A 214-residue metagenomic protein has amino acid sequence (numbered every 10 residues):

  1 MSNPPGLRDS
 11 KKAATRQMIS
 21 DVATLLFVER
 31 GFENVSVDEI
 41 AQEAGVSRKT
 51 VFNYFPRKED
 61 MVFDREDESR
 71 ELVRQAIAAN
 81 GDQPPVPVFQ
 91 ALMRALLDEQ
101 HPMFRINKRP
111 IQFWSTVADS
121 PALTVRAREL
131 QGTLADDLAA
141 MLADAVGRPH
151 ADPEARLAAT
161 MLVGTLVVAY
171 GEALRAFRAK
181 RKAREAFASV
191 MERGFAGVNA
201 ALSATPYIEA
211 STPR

Functional and structural regions predicted by a protein language model:
M1-V46, F63, A76: Basic, helix-initiating cap at the start of DNA-binding domains
S2, G171, R175-R214: C-terminal peripheral helix-coil segments that are non-catalytic and often amphipathic
T15, S69, F89, M93 (+3 more regions): Hydrophobic/aromatic residues within well-ordered alpha-helical segments
G45-F55: Short hydrophobic/aromatic patch on the recognition helix
E71-F113: Hydrophobic alpha-helical connector segments
V73, L96, Q100, L138 (+2 more regions): Hydrophobic recognition helices of helix-based DNA-binding modules
V117, D137, D152-R175, A186-G197: Hydrophobic alpha-helical segments that form the core of small-molecule binding pockets and/or dimer interfaces
P121-G147, R156-T160: Amphipathic alpha-helical packing segments from all-alpha helical-bundle domains
